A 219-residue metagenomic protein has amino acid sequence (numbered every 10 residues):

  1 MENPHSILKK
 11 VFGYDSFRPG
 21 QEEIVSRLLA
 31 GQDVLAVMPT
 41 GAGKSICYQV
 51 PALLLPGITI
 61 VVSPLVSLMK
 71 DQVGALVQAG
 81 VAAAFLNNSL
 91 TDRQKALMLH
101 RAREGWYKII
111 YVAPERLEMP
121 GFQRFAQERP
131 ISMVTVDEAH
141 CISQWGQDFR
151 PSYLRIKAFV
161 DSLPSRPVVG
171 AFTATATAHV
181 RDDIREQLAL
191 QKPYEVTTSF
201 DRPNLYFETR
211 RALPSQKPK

Functional and structural regions predicted by a protein language model:
M1-P39: Conserved pre-motif I regulatory segment
H5, T59-V61, V66-E115, M119 (+1 more regions): Conserved nucleic-acid-binding Ia/Ib motif block in the N-terminal RecA-like helicase ATPase lobe
A30-A36, G57-I58, W106-K108, V168: Pre-Walker A (Motif I) flank of P-loop NTPase domains
G31-V50, V61-S63, F172: Walker A/P-loop
A42, Q49, L90-M133, C141-Q147: Conserved helix/coil segment N-terminal to the catalytic DExD/H
V66-L68, L90-D92, R116-E118, H140-C141 (+3 more regions): Conserved nucleotide-binding/hydrolysis micro-motifs of P-loop NTPases
Q127-E128, S132-T197, S215-P218: Post-DEXD/H (motif II) to motif III coupling segment of the RecA-like Helicase ATP-binding lobe
